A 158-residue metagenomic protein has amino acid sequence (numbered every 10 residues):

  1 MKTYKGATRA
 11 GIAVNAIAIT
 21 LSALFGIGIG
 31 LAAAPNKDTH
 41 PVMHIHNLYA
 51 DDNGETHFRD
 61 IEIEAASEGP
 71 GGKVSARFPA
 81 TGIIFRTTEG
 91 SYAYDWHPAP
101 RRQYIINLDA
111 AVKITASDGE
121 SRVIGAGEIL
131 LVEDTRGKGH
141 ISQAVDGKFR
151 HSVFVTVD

Functional and structural regions predicted by a protein language model:
N15-G28: Bacterial N-terminal signal peptides
A32-R77: N-terminal secretory signal peptides
A50, E62-A66, T81-A99, D134-G137 (+1 more regions): Conserved short histidine dyad/triad with adjacent acidic residue
I83, A93-Y94, A111-T115, I129: Short beta-strand segments in beta-sandwich/barrel cores
T87, H97-I114: Short, conserved beta-strand element in jelly-roll/cupin
D118-T135: Short acidic-glycine-tyrosine-enriched beta hairpin
L131-T135, D146-D158: A short hydrophobic beta-strand segment most commonly corresponding to one strand of the jelly-roll/cupin
